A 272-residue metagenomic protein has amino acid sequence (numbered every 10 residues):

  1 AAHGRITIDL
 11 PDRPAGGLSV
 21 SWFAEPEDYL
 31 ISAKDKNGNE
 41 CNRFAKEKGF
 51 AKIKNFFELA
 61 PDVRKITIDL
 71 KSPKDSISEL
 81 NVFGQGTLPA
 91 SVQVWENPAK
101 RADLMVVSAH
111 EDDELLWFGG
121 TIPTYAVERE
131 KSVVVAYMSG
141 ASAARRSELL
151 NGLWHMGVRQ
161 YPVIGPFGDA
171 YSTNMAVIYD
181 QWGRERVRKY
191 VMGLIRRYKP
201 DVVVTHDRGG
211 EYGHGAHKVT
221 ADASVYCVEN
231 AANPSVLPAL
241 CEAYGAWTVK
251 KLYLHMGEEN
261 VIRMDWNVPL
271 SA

Functional and structural regions predicted by a protein language model:
A2, E25-E27, I31, G38 (+4 more regions): Active-site rim/loop-helix segments in enzyme catalytic domains that contact anionic ligands
H3, L10-G17, D62-R64: Extended extracellular/luminal ectodomain segments enriched in beta-structured repeat modules
P11, V20-W22, I31-A33, G38 (+3 more regions): C-terminal accessory domains and tails appended to enzymatic cores
L18-S21, I68: Non-catalytic accessory regions used for complex assembly or targeting
V106, A136-S139, V204-H206, E211 (+1 more regions): Extended hydrophobic secondary-structure segments that form protein cores and membrane-embedded regions
D113-W117, A141-A143, R208-G215, N260-R263: Active-site environment of divalent metal-dependent phosphoester hydrolases
V187-Y212, T220: Proline-aspartate-enriched helix->loop->beta-strand connector
Y212-V228: Short Gly/Thr/Asp-enriched flexible loops that form oxyanion-binding sites at enzyme active sites
